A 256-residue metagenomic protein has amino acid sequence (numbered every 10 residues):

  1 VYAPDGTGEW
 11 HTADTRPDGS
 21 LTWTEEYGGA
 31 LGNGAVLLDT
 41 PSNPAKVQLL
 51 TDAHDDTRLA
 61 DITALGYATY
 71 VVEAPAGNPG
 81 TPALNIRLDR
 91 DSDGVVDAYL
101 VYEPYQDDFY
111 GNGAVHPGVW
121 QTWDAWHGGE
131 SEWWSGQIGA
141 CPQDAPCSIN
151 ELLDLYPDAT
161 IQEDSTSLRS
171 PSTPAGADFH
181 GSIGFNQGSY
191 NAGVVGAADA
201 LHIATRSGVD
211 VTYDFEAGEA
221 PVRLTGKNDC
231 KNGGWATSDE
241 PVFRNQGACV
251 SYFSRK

Functional and structural regions predicted by a protein language model:
V1-P17, T212-G218: Extracellular carbohydrate-recognition regions
T22-Q48: Short carbohydrate-recognition loop motifs
L38-A64, A98-P104: Secreted extracellular polysaccharide-interacting domains
D56, A68-G80, S92-D93, D108-G113: Extended, low-complexity, turn-rich repeat/linker tracts enriched in Gly/Pro/Ser/Thr and Asp/Glu that occur
L65, V72-P75, L84-D91, L201 (+1 more regions): Mobile, glycine-rich extracellular loop/lid and propeptide segments that shape or gate substrate/ligand access
T81-R90, A114-G218: Extracellular beta-strand ligand-recognition surfaces/modules
R90-D97, V242: Acidic, glycine-anchored loop motifs typical of Ca2+
A220-K256: Soluble extracellular-acting proteins and domains
